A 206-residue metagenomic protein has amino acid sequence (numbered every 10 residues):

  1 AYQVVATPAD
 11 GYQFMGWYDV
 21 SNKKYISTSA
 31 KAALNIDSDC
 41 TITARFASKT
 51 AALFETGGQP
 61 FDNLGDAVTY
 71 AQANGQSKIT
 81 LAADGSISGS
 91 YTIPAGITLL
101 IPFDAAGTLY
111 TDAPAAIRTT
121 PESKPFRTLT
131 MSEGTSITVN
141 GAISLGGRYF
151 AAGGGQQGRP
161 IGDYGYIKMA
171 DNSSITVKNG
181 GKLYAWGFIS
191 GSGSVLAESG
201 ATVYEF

Functional and structural regions predicted by a protein language model:
A1, T28-A32, P60-D66: Short, solvent-exposed S/T- and G/P-enriched segments that are highly enriched in secreted/extracellular and lumenal
Y2-S29: Surface-exposed interfaces of beta-sheet-rich extracellular modules
A6-P8, A44, A67: Small-residue (primarily alanine) positions within well-ordered alpha-helices, especially packing/interaction faces
A9, K49, Q76, L81-D84 (+1 more regions): Extracellular beta-strand-rich, repetitive "passenger/adhesive" scaffolds that bind or process carbohydrates
D10, I36-S38, A95: Surface-exposed loops/turns
T28-K49: Conserved "repeat-terminator" motif of extracellular CCP/Sushi domains
T50-A82, S86: Acidic Gly/Asp/Thr-rich repetitive segments characteristic of extracellular carbohydrate-active and adhesion proteins
G89-I97: A cross-kingdom feature marking charged/low-complexity
